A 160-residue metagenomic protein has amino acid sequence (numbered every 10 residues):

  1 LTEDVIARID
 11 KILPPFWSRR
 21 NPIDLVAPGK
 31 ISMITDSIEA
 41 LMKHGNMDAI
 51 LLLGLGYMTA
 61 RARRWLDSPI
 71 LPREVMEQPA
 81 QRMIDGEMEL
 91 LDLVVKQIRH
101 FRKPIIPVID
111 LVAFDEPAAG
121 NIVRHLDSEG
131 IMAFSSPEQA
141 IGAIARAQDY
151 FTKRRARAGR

Functional and structural regions predicted by a protein language model:
L1, R63-R160: Peripheral docking tails and interdomain loops at the edges of cofactor- or intermediate-handling domains
L1-R82: Short glycine-cluster motifs
